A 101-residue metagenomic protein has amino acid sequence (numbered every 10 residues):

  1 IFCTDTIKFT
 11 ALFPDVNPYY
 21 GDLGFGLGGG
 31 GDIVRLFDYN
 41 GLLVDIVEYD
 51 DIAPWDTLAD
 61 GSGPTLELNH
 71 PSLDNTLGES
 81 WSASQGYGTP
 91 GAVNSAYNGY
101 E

Functional and structural regions predicted by a protein language model:
I1-E101: Intrinsically disordered, low-complexity linkers and terminal tails enriched in Ser/Thr/Pro/Gly with interspersed basic
